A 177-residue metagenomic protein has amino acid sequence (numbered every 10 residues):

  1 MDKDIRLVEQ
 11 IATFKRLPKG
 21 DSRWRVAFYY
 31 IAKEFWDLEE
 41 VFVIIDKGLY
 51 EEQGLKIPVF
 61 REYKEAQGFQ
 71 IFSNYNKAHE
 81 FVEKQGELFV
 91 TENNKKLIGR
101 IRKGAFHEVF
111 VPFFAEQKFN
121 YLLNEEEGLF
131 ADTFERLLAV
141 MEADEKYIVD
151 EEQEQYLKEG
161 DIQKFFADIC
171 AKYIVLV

Functional and structural regions predicted by a protein language model:
M1-V177: Conserved NAD+-utilizing ADP-ribose enzyme module
